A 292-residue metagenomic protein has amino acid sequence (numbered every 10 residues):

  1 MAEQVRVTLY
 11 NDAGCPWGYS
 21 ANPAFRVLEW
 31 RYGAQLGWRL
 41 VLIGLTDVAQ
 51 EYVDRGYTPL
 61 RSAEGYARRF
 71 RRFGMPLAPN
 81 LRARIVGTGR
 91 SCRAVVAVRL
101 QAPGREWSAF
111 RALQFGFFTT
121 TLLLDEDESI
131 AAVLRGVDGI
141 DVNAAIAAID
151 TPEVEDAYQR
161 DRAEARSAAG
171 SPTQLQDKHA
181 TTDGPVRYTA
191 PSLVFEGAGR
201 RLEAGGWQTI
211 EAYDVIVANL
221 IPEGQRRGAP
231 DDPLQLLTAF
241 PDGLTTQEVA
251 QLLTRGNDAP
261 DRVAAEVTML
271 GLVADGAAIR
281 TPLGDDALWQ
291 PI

Functional and structural regions predicted by a protein language model:
A2, G33-Q35, V273: Short, well-ordered coil/turn elements that cap or connect secondary structure elements
A2-T8: Extreme N-terminal starter segment of soluble prokaryotic enzymes
Q4, S91, R187-A190: A structure-centric signal for secondary-structure junctions around beta-strands
L9-G14: Aromatic-flanked redox-active Cys/Sec active sites in thiol-based oxidoreductases, especially the WC-centered
C15-G18, L193: The canonical Cys-X-X-Cys-His
W17, T58, T209: Phosphate/oxyanion-binding active-site loops and adjacent basic polyanion-contact surfaces
S20-A132, E248-A250: Structural alpha/beta surface segment adjacent to cysteine/selenocysteine redox centers across thiol/disulfide enzymes
N22-E29, F115-I292: C-terminal cap of thioredoxin/glutaredoxin-like
